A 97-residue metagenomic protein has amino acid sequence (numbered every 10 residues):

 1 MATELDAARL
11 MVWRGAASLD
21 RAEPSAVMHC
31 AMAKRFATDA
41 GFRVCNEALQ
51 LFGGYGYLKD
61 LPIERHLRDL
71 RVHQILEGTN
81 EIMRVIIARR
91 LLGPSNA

Functional and structural regions predicted by a protein language model:
M1-A97: Alpha-helical interface subdomain recognition
